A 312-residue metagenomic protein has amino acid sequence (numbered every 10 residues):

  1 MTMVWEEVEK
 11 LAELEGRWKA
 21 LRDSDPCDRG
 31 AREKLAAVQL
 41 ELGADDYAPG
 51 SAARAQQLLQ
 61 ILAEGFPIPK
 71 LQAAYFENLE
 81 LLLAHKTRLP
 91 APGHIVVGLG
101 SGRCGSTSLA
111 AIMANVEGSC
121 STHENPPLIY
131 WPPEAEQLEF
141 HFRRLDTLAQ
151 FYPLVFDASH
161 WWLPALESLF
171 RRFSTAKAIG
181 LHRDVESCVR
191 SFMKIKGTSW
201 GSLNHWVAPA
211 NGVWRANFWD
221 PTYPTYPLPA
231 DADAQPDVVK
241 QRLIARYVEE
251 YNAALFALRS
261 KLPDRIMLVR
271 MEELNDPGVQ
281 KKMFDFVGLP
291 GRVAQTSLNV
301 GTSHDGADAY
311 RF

Functional and structural regions predicted by a protein language model:
M3, K19, P26-G30, A37-V38 (+3 more regions): PAPS-dependent sulfotransferase catalytic core
E7-E15, G50-A52: Helix-turn-helix repeat elements of alpha-solenoid scaffolds
G105-S119, F170, F192-M193, L268-G291: PAPS/PAP-binding and catalytic site of the sulfotransferase fold
S159-P164, L274-N275: Short beta->alpha connector loops
R172-K194: Conserved phosphate-donor/acceptor-positioning beta-strand/loop module used by diverse small-molecule
V185, A257-F312: The conserved 3'-phosphoadenosine-5'-phosphosulfate
S202-K240, G291-F312: PAPS-dependent sulfotransferase catalytic core
